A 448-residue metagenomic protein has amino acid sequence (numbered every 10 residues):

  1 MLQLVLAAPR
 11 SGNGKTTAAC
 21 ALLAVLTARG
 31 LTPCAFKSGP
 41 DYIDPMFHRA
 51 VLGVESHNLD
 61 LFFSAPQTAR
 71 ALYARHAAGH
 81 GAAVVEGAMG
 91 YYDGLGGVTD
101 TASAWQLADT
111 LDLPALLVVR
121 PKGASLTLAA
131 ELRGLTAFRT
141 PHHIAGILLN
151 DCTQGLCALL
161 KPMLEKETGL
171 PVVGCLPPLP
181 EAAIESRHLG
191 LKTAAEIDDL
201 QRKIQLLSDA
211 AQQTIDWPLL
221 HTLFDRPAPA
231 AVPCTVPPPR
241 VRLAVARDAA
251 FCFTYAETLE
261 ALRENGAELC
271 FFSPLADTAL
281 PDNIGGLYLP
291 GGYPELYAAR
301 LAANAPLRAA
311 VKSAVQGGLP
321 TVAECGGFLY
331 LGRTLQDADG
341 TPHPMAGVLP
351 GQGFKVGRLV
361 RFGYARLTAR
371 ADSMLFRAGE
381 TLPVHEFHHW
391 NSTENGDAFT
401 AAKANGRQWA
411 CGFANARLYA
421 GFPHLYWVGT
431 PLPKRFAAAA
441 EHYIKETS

Functional and structural regions predicted by a protein language model:
M1-L2, V236-R242: A short, charged/proline- and glycine-enriched loop that marks the coil->beta-strand transition at the N-terminal
L2-L111, V119-H143, D151, G155-A158: ATP-dependent carboxylate-amine ligase catalytic core
V5, V84-E86, L116-V118, L148 (+3 more regions): Structural motif
K37-S38, V172-P180, E268-A276: Beta-strand->loop->alpha-helix junctions that form or flank phosphate-binding loops in nucleotide-handling enzymes
A108, T214, P239, F251-A261 (+3 more regions): C-terminal and late-domain segments of enzyme folds
S125-T235: Internal gly/pro-rich beta-alpha loop/helix module that stabilizes soluble enzyme cofactors or their anionic handles
P239-Q316: Phosphate-binding active sites in nucleotide-utilizing proteins
P294-A371: Cysteine-nucleophile active-site neighborhood
